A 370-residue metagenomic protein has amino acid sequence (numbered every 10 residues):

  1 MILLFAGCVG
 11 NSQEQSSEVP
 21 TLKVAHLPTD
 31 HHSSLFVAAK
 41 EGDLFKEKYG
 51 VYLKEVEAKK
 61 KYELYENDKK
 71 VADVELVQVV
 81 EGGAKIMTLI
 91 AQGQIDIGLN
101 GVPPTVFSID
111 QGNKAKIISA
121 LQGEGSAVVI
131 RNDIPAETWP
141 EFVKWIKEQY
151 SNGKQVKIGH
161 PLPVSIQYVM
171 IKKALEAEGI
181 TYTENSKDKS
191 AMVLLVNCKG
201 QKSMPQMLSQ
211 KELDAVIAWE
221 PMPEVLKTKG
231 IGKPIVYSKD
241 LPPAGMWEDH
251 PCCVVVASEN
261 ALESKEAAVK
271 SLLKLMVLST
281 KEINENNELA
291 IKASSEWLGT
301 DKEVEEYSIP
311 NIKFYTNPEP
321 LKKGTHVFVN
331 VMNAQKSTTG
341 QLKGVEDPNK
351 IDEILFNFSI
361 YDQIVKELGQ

Functional and structural regions predicted by a protein language model:
M1-Q13: Secretory targeting signatures
N11-K23, K46-Y49, D68-K70, A136-K157: Immediate post-signal peptide segment of exported/extracytoplasmic ligand-binding proteins
T21-L22, P28-D73, V79, A84-Q92 (+3 more regions): Short, polar/charged alpha-helical segment
A58-T88, G101-P103, Y182-Q210, P221: Short helix-initiation/N-cap motifs at beta->coil->alpha
V102-P103, A120-Q206, Q210, Y237-L241 (+4 more regions): A conserved helix-loop-strand patch within extracytoplasmic ligand-binding domains of the periplasmic binding
P103, V196-S295: Pocket-lining segment of extracytoplasmic ligand-binding domains
E263-Q341: Secondary-structure end/capping motifs
N333-Q370: Conserved C-terminal helix/tail region of periplasmic/extracytoplasmic solute-binding proteins
